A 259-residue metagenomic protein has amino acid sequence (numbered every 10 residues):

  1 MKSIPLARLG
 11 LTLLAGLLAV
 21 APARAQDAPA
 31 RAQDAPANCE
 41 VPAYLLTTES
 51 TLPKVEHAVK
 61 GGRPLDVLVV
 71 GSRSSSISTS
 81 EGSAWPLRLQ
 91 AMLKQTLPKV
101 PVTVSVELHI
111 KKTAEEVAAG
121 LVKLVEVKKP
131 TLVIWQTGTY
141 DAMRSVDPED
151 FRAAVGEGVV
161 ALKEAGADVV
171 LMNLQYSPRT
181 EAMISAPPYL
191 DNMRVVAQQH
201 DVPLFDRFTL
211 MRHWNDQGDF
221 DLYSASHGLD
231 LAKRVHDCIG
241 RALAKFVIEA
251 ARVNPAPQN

Functional and structural regions predicted by a protein language model:
M1-L68, S76-E81, Q95-V100, V127 (+3 more regions): N-terminal secretory targeting modules
L14, Y176-N259: Catalytic His-Asp segment of secreted/periplasmic serine-dependent ester chemistry enzymes
A37-P42, V106-K112, I134-R144, Q198: Cell-envelope and extracellular/periplasmic
L45-T48, S78-P86, A114-A118, R144-V155 (+2 more regions): Solvent-exposed, acidic/flexible segments
V55-V59, L68-V70, S75, S80 (+3 more regions): Oxyanion-hole/transition-state-stabilizing segment in secreted/luminal serine hydrolases and related acyltransferases
D66-G71, T103-L108, T131-T137, D168-N173 (+1 more regions): Structural recognition of the beta-strand scaffold that forms the well-ordered cores of secreted hydrolase catalytic
R88-V104: Signal peptide-proximal N-terminal region of secreted/periplasmic/extracellular or secretory-lumen proteins
Q136-T139, G158-L190: Active-site segments of SGNH/GDSL-like serine hydrolases that catalyze O-acetyl group transfer/hydrolysis on lipids
